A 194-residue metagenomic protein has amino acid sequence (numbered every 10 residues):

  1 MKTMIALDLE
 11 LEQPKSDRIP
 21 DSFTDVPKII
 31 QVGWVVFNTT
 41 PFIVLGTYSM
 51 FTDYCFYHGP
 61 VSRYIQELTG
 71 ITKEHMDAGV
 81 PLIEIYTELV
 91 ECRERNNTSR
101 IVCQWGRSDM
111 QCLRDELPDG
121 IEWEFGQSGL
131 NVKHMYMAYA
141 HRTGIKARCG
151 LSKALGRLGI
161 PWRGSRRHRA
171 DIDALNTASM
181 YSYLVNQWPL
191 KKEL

Functional and structural regions predicted by a protein language model:
K2-R114, K153-L158: Conserved non-catalytic scaffold segment of RNase H-like nuclease domains
L7, L130, I172: Active-site flanking residues adjacent to catalytic metal/cofactor-binding acidic residues
L9-Q13, H134, N176: Short, glycine/acidic-enriched loop or turn micro-motifs at the edges of active sites
K15-D17, E116, A138-H141, M180: Active-site-proximal flexible loops/turns
K73-M76, I121-Q127, P161-H168: Short, surface-exposed acidic
N97-R107, Q111-E116, G150-L194: Acidic, Mg2+-coordinating catalytic module of metal-dependent nucleases/exonucleases that use a two-metal-ion mechanism
S108-L130: Substrate-recognition/cap helix-loop segment adjacent to the acidic, metal-dependent catalytic center of Asp-based
L130-K146: Short alpha-helix plus adjacent loop in nuclease-associated cores
